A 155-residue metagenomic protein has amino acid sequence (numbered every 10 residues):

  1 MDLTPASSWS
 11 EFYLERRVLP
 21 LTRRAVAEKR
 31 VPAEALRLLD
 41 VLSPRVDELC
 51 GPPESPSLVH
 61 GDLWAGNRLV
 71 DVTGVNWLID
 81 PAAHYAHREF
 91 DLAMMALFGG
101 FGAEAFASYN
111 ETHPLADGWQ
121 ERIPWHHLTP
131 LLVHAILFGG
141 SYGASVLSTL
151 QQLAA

Functional and structural regions predicted by a protein language model:
M1-L58: An alpha-helical support segment within catalytic cores of ATP-dependent transferases
W9-L14, R23, S55-L58, A65-P124 (+1 more regions): Active-site Asp-x-Gly
R24, L38-V41, G100-E104, A155: Phosphate/dinucleotide-binding and metal-coordinating scaffold of catalytic cores in nucleotide-dependent enzymes
A25, M95-A96, L131, A135: Generic structural signal for hydrophobic core residues of well-folded globular domains
V41, R45, S108, S145-T149: Alpha-helical elements of Rossmann-like donor-binding domains used by nucleotide-donor carbohydrate transfer enzymes
R45-L49, T112, Q152: A generic secondary-structure signal
P124-L132: Hydrophobic alpha-helical segments that form the core of small-molecule binding pockets and/or dimer interfaces
H134-A155: ATP/Mg2+ or Mg2+-diphosphate-binding catalytic cores that bind nucleotide phosphates or diphosphates via glycine-rich
